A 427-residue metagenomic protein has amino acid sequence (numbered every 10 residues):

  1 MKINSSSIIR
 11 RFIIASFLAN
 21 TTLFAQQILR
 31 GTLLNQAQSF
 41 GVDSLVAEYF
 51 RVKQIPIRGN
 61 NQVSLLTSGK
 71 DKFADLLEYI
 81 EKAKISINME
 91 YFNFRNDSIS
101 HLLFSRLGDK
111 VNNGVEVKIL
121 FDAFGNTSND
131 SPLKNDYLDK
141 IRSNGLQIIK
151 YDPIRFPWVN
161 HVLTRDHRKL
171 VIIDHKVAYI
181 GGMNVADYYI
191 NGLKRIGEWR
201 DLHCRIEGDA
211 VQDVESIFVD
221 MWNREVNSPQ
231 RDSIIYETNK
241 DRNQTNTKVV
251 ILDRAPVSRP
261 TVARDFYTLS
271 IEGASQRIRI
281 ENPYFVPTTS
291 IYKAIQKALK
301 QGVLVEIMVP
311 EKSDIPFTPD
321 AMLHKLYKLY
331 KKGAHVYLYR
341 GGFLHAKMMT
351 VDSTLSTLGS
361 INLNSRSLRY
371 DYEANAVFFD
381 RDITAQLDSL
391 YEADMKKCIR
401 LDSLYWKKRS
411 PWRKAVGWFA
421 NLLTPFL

Functional and structural regions predicted by a protein language model:
K2, S6-I8, T21-L427: Charged, low-complexity intrinsically disordered terminal segments
F12-N20: Bacterial N-terminal signal peptides
